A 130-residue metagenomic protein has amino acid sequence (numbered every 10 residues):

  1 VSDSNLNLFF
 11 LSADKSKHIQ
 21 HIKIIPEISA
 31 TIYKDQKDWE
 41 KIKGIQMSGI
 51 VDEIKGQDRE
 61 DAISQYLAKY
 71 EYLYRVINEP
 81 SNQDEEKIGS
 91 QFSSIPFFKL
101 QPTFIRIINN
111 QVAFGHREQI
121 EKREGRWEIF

Functional and structural regions predicted by a protein language model:
V1-S2, K99: Well-ordered beta-strand positions
S2-W39: A short mixed-secondary-structure module that forms the rim of ligand-binding clefts
K43-F130: Charged, gly/pro-rich active-site loop segments
